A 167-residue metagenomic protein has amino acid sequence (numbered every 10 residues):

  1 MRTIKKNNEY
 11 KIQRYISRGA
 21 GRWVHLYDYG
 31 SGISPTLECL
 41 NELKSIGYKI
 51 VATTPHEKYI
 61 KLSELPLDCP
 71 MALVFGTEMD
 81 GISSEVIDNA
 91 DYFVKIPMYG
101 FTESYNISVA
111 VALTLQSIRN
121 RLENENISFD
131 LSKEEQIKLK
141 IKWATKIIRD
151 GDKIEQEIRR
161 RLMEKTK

Functional and structural regions predicted by a protein language model:
M1-K58, L115-K167: RNA substrate-binding interface of SAM-dependent RNA methyltransferases
R2, G30, T77, V94-F101: Short beta->alpha connector loops at strand-helix junctions that form conserved, small/polar/Pro-enriched
P66-L67, V86: Structural alpha-helical scaffold elements that stabilize or flank donor/cofactor-binding regions in carbohydrate
P70: Conserved catalytic motifs of the protein kinase core domain
G81-I87: SF2 helicase motor core recognition
I87-S132: Structured adenosyl-cofactor binding patch, chiefly the S-adenosyl-L-methionine
